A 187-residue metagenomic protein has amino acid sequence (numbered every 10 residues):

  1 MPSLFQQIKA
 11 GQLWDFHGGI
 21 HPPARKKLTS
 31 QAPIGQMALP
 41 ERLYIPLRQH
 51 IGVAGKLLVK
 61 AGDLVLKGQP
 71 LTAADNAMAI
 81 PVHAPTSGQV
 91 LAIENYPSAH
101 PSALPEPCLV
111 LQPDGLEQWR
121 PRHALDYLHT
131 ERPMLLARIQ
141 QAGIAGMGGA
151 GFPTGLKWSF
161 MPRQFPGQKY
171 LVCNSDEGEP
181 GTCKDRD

Functional and structural regions predicted by a protein language model:
M1-A54, L58: N-terminal, Lys/Arg-enriched amphipathic/low-complexity engagement segments that precede the first folded domain
Q6-Q7, Q12, Q31, Q36 (+8 more regions): Residue-identity detector for glutamine
T29-I34, G68, N95-S98, W158-S159: Intrinsically disordered, low-complexity boundary segments flanking structured domains
G55-L64, G68: Short histidine-centered loop motifs in beta-beta connectors
L66, T72, L91-A92: Hydrophobic beta-strand signal
D75: Cationic-aromatic interfacial patches
M78-D187: Iron-sulfur-associated redox domains of electron-transfer enzymes in respiratory and anaerobic energy metabolism
